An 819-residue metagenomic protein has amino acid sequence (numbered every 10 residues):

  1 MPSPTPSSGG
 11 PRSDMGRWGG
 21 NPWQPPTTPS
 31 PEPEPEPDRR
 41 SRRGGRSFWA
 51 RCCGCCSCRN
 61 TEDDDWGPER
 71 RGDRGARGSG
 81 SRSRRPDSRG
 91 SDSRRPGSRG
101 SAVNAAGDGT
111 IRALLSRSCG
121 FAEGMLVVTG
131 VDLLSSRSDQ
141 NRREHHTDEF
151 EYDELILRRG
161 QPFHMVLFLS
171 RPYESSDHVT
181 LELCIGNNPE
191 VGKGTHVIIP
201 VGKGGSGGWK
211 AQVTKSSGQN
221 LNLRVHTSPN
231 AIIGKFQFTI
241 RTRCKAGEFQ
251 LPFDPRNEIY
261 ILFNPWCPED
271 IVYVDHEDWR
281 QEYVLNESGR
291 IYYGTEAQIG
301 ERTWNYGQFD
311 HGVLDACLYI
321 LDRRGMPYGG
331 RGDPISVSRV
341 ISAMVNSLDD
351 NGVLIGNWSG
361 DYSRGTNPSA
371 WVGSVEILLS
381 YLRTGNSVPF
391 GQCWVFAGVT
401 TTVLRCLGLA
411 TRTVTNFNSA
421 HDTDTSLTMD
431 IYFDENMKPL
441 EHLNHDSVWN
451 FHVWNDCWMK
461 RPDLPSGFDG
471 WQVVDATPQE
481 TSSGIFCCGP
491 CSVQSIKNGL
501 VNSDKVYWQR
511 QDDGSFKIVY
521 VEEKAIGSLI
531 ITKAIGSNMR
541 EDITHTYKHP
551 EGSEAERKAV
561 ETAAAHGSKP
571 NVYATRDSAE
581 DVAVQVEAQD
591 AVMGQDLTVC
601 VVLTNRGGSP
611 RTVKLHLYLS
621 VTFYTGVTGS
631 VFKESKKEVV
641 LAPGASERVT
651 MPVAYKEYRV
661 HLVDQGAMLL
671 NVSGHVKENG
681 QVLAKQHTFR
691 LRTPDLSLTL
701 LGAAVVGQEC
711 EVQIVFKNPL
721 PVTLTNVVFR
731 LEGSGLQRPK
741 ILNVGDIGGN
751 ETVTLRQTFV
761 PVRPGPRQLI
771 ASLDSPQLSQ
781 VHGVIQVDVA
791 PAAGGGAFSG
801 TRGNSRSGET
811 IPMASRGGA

Functional and structural regions predicted by a protein language model:
P4-T5, G10-R12, N21, G373-N502: Hydrophobic/aromatic-rich core segments of domains that either
R99, P268-V414, N418, D422: Secondary-structure boundary elements
D139-L183, N220-N222, A579, A591-L603 (+3 more regions): Contiguous beta-strand segments within globular domains
S175-D177, E182-E287: Extended acidic/polar, glycine-enriched regions that form or flank non-catalytic beta-rich accessory modules
S176, S609-V613, P721-N726: Short acidic/proline- and small/hydrophobic-mixed sequence motifs that coincide with surface turns and coil-to-beta
V191-G207, F623-K637, R692-P694, E732-L742 (+1 more regions): Short beta-strand and strand-turn-strand segments in soluble, beta-rich domains
P229-Q237, E657-L669, V762-I770: Short glycine/proline/serine/threonine-rich loop/turn segments at secondary-structure transition edges
S630-V660, Q737-R763: Intrinsically disordered, low-complexity Pro/Gly/Ser/Thr-rich segments with frequent PxxP/GP/PP motifs and embedded
